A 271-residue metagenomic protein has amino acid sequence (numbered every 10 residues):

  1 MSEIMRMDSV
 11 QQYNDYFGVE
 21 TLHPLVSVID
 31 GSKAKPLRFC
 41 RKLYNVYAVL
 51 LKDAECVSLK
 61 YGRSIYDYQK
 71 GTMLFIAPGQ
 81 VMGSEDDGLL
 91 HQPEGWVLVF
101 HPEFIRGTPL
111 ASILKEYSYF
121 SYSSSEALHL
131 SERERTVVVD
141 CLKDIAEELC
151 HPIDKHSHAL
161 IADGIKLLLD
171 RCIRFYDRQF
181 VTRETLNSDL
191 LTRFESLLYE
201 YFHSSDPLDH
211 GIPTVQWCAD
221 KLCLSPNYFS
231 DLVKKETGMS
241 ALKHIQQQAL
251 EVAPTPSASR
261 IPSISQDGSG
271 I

Functional and structural regions predicted by a protein language model:
M1-D67, T72: Generic protein-terminus/edge-of-domain signal
S58-K60, M82-L90: Short beta-strand His + acidic residue motifs that chelate non-heme Fe in jelly-roll/DSBH and cupin folds
Y68-M82, V99-P102: Conserved metal-binding segment of the jelly-roll/cupin
D87-I153: A hydrophobic/aromatic-rich effector-binding and dimerization subdomain of bacterial HTH-type transcriptional regulators
E132-T182: Compact structured core domains
V139-I153, E195-F202, P254-A258: Regular secondary-structure segments
P152-A159, I173-W217, K235-S240: Short, Lys/Arg-enriched, Trp-marked, Pro/Gly-tolerant hinge/linker segments that flank
I212-E251, A258, D267-I271: Basic/polar phosphate-binding segments, predominantly the helix-turn-helix DNA-binding elements of transcriptional
